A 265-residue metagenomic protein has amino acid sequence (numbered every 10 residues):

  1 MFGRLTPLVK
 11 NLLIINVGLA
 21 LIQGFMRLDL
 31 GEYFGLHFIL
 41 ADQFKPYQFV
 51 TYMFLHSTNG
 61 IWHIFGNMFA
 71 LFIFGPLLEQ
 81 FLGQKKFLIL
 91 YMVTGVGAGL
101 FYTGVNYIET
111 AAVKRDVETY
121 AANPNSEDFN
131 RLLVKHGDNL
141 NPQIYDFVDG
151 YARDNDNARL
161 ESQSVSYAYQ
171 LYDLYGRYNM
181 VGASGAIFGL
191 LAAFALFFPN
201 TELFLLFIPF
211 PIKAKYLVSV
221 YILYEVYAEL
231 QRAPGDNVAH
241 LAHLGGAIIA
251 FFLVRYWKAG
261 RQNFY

Functional and structural regions predicted by a protein language model:
M1-Y265: A detector for small-residue-rich transmembrane helices and their helix-helix packing motifs
